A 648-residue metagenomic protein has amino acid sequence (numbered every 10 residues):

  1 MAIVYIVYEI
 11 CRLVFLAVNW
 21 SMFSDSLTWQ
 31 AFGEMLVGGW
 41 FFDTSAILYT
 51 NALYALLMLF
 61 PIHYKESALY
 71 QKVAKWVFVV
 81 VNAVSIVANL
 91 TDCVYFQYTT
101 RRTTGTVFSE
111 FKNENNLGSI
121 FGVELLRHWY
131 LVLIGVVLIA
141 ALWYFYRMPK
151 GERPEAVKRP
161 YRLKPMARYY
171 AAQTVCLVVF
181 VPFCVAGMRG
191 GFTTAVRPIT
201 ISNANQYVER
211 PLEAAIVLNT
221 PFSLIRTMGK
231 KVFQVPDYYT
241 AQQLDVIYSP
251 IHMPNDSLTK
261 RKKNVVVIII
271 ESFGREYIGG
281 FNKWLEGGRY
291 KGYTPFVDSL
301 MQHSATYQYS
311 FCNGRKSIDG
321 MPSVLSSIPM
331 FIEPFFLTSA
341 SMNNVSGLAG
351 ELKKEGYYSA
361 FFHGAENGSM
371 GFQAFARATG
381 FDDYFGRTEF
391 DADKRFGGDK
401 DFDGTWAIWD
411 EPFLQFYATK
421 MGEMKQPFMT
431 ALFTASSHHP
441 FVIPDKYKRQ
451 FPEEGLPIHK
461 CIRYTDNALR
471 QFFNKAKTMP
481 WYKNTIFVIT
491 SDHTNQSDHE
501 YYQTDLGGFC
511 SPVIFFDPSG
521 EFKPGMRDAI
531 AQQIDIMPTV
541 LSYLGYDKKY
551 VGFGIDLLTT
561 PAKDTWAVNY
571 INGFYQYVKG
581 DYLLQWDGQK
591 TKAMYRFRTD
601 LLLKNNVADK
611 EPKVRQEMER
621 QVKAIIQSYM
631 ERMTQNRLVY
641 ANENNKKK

Functional and structural regions predicted by a protein language model:
M1-L218: Transmembrane and membrane-interface helices of multi-pass, inner-membrane envelope-modifying transferases
A17, L48, V87, V94-Q97 (+5 more regions): Hydrophobic positions within alpha-helical membrane elements
W20, N51, T100, G279-G280 (+2 more regions): Short, function-defining helix-loop hinge/capping sites that tune catalysis or transport
D43, I120, P160, Q206 (+6 more regions): Residues that form generic nucleotide/phosphate-binding pockets
T44, C93, S119-G122, S272 (+4 more regions): Conformational gate/switch positions in structured elements
V181, I328, K579: Extracellular glycan-modifying ectodomains
F192-G552, T559-T565, I571: Soluble catalytic regions of membrane-associated enzymes that act on cell-envelope and secretory-pathway components
G520-K648: Membrane-interface soluble catalytic domains
